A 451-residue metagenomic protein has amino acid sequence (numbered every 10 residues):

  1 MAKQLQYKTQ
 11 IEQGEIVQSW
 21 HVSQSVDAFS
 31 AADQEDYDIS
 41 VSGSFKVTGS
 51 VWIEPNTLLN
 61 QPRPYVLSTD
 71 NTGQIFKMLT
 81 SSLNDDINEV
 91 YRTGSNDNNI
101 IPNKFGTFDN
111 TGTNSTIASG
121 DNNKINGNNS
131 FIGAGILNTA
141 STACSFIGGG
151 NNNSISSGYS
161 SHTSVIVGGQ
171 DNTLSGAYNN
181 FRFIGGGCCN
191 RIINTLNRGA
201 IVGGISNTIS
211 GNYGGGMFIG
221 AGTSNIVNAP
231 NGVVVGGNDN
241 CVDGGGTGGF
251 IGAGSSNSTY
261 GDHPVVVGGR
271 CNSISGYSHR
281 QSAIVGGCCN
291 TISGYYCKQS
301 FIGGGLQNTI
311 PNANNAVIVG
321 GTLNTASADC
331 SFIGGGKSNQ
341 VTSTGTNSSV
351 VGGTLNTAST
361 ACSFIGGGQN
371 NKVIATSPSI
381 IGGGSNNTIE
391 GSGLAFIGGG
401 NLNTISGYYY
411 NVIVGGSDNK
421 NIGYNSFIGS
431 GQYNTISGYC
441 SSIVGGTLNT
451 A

Functional and structural regions predicted by a protein language model:
M1-T80: Extracellular "spike/adhesin" assembly and maturation modules and analogous cytosolic coiled-coil scaffolds
L83-A451: Periodic small-residue-enriched repeat registers in elongated scaffold domains
